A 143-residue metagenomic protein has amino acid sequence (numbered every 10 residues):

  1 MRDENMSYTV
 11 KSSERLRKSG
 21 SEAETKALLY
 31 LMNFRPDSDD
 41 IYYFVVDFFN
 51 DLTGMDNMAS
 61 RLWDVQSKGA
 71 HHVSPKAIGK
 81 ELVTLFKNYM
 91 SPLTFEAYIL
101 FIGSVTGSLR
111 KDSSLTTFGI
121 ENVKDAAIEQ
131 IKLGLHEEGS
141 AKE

Functional and structural regions predicted by a protein language model:
M1-R15, S67-E143: Acidic metal-coordinating catalytic centers involved in nucleic-acid phosphodiester chemistry
E14-K18, E22-K87: Catalytic centers of nucleases
